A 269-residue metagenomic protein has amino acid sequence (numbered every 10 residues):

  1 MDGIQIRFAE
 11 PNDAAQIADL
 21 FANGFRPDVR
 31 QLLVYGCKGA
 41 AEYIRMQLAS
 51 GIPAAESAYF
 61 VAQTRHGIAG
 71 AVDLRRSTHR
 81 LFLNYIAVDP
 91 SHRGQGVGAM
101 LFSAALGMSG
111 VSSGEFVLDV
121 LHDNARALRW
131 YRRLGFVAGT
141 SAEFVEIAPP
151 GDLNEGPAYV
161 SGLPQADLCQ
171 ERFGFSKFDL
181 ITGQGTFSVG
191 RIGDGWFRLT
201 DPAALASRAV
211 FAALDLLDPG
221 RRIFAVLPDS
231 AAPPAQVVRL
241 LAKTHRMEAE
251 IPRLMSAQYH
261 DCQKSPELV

Functional and structural regions predicted by a protein language model:
Q5-D19, N154-Q165: A short beta-loop-alpha structural element at the N-terminal edge of CoA-dependent acyl/N-acetyltransferase catalytic
F25-Q47, Y159-S161, F178-L180: Conserved GNAT-fold acetyl-CoA-binding loop/helix
E42-V61, F173-G183, R222: A short helix-loop-beta-strand connector motif used in the catalytic cores of GNAT acetyltransferases and, in some
Y59-V61, H66-R75, F82-A87, Q184-R191: Conserved beta-strand in the GNAT
V88, G94-G107, R129-R133, L205-L217: Conserved acetyl-CoA-binding loop-helix of GNAT-fold acetyltransferases
A99, H122-S141, D229-T244: Conserved active-site alpha-helix within GNAT-family acetyltransferase domains
S109-H122, P219-D229: Conserved GNAT acetyl-CoA-binding A-motif
R132-D194: Amide-forming acyltransferase catalytic core, primarily the GNAT-like/NAT-type and related acyltransferase folds
